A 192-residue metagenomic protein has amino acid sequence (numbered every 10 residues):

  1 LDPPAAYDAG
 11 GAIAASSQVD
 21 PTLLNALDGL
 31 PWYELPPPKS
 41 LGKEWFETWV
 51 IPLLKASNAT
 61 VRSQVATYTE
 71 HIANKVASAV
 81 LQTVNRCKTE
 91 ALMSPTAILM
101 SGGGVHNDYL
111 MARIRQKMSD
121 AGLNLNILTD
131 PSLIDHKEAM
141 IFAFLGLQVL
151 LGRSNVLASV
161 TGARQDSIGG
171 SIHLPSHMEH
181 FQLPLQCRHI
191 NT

Functional and structural regions predicted by a protein language model:
L1-A5, V80-T83, L147-A158: Short helix-capping/linker segments at secondary-structure and domain boundaries
D2-T96, D108-D120: A contiguous, well-structured pocket-lining segment that forms one wall/lid of small-molecule binding clefts in soluble
A14, S101, T129: Thr-Gly-centered strand-to-loop micro-motif
E70, L128-M178: Glycine-rich phosphate-binding/hydrolytic loop that grips phosphoryl groups
T89, I172-T192: Eukaryotic N-terminal low-complexity, Ser/Thr- and Lys/Arg-rich leader segments that predominantly function as
T96-N107, A139: Glycine-rich beta-strand-to-loop/alpha-helix junction loops that act as flexible
N107-M111, R115, H136, M140-A143: Short amphipathic alpha-helical surface patches that serve as generic macromolecular interface elements
A121-T129: Short hydrophobic/aromatic-enriched beta-strand-loop microsegments
